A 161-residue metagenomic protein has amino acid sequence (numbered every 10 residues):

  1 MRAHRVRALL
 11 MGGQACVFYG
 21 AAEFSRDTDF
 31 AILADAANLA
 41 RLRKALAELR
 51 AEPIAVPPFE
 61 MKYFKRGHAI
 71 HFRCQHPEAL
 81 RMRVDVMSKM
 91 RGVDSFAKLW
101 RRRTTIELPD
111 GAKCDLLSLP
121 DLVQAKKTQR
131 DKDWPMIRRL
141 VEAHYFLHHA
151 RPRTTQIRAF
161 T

Functional and structural regions predicted by a protein language model:
M1-T161: Compositionally biased terminal segments of proteins
